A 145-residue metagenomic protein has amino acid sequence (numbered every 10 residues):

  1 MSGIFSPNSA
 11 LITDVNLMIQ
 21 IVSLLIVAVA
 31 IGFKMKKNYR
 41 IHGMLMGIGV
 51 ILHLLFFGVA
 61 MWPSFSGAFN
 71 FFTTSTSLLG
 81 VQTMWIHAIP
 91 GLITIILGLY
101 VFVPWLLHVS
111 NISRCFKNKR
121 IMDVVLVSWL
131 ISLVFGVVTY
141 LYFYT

Functional and structural regions predicted by a protein language model:
M1-T145: Alpha-helical membrane insertion/targeting regions
